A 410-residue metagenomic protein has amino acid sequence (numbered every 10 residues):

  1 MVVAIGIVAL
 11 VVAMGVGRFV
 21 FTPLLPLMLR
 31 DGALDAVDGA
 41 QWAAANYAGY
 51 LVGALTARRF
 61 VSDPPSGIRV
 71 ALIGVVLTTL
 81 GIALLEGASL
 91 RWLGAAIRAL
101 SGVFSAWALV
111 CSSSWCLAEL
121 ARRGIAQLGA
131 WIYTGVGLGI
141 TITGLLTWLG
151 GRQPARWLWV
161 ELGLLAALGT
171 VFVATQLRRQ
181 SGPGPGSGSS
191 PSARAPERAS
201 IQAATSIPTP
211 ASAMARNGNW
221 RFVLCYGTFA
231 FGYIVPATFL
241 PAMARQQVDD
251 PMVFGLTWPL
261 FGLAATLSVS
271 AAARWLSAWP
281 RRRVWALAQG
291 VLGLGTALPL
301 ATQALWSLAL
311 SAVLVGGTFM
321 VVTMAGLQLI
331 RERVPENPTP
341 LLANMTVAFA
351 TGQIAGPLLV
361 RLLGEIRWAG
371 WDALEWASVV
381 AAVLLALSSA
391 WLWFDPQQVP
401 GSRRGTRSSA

Functional and structural regions predicted by a protein language model:
F21-T22, G218-P259: Extracytoplasmic gate region of multi-pass secondary transporters
G53-S66, G151, S268-R281, G364: Helix-to-loop junctions at the C-terminal end of transmembrane segments in multipass secondary transporters
G67-I82, R283-A297: Structural signature of the two symmetry-related core transmembrane helices
I97-T134: Cytoplasmic helix-loop-helix junction between adjacent transmembrane helices in 12-TM secondary transporters
Q127-R178: Helix-loop-helix hairpin linking two adjacent transmembrane segments in secondary transporters
L158-T175, E375-W393: Symmetry-related core transmembrane helices of the 12-TM Major Facilitator Superfamily/SLC fold
R282-G326: C-terminal transmembrane helical hairpin of 12-TM major facilitator-type secondary transporters
E336-W368: A late C-terminal transmembrane helix in Major Facilitator Superfamily
